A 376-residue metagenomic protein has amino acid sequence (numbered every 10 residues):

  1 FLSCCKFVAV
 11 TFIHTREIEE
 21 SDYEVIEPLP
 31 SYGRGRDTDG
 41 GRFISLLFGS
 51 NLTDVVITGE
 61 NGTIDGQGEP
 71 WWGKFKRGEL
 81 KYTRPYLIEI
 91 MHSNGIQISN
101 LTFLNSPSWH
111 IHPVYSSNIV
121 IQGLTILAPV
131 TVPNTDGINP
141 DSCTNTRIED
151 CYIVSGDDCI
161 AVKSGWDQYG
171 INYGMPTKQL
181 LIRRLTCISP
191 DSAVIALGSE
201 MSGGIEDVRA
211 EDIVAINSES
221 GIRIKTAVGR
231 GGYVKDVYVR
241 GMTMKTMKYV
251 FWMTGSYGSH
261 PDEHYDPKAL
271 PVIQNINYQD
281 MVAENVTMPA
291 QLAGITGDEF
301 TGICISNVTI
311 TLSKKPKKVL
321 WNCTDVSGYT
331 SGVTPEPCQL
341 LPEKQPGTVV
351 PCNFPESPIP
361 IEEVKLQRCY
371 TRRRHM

Functional and structural regions predicted by a protein language model:
F1-M376: Extracellular/periplasmic carbohydrate-active domains that bind, remodel, or depolymerize complex polysaccharides
